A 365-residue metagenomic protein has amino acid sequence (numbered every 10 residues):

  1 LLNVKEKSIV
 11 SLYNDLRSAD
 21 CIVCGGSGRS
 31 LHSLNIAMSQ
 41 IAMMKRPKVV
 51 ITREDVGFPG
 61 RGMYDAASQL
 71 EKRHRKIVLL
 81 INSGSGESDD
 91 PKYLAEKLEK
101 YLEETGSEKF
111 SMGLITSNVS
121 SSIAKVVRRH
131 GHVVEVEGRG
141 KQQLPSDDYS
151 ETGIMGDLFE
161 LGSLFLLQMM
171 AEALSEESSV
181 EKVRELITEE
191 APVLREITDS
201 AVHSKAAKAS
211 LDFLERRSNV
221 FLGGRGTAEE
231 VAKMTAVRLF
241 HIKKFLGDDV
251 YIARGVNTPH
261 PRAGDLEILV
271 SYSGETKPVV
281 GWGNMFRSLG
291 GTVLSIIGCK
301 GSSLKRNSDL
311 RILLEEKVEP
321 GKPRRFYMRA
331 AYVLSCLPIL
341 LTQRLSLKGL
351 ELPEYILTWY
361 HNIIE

Functional and structural regions predicted by a protein language model:
L2-S18, T198-R217: A short, well-structured juxtamembrane/interface segment
S8, L158, G162, V202-A209 (+2 more regions): Short, contiguous, pocket-lining structural segments that sit at or immediately flank catalytic/ligand-binding sites
D20-L164, Q168-A171, R225, V231-L347: Glycine-rich phosphate-binding loops that contact phosphosugars or nucleotide phosphates
I81, L194-F213, L269-S273, H361-E365: Charged/polar, low-hydrophobicity segments characteristic of intrinsically disordered regions and flexible loops
G140-V202, T342-E365: Internal, active-site/partner-interface "lid" segment
S210-F221, T227-V237: Oxyanion-binding "anion nests"
